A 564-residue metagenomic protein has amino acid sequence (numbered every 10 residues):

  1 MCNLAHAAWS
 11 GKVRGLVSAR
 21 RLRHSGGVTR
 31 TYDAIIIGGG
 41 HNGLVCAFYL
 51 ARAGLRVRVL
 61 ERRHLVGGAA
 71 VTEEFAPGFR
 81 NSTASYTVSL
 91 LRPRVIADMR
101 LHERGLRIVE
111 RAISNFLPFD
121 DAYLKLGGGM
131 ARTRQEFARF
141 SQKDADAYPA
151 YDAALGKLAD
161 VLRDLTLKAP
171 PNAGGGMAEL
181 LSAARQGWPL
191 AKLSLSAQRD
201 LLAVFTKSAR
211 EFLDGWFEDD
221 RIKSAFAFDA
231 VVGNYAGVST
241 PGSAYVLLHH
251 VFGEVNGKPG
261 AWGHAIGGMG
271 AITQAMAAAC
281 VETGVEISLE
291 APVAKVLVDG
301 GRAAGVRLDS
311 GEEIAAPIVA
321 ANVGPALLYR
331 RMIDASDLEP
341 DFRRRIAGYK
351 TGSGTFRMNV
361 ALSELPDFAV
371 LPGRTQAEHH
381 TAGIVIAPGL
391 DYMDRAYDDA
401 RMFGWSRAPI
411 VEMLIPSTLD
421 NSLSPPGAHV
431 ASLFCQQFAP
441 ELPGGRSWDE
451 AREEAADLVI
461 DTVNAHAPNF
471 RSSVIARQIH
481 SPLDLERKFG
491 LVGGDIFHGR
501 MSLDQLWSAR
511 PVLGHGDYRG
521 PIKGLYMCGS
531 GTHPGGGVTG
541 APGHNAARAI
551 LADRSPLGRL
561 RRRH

Functional and structural regions predicted by a protein language model:
C2-A34, R52-A53, L506-S508, V512-L513 (+1 more regions): Extreme N-terminal leader/targeting segments of oxidoreductases
R20-L65, A69-A70, F137, K143 (+4 more regions): Structural core of flavin- and non-heme-iron oxidoreductases, emphasizing the beta-strand/alpha-helix scaffold
R30-G174, H498-M501, N545: N-terminal glycine-rich phosphate/pyrophosphate-binding loop and immediately adjacent elements
G156-T283, L491-L506: Active-site/ligand-binding neighborhood in enzyme catalytic cores
D219, K223-G242, F403-P416, A465 (+1 more regions): A glycine-rich dinucleotide-binding beta-alpha-beta segment and adjacent secondary-structure elements that constitute
H264-I266, V285, P292-S424: Mid-domain catalytic core of redox enzymes that form a hydrophobic substrate pocket/lid adjacent to a catalytic redox
E339, L365-P366, D398-R407, P426 (+2 more regions): Flavin-binding catalytic cores
S530-L551: A conserved FAD-binding loop/helix module that cradles the flavin
